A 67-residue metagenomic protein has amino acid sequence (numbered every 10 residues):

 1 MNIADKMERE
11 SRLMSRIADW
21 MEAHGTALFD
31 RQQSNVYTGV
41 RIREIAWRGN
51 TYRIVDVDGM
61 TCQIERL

Functional and structural regions predicted by a protein language model:
M1-D5, E65-L67: Short intrinsically disordered terminal tails
A4-K6, S11-S15: An N-terminal amphipathic alpha-helical segment
E10, R31, L67: Functionally constrained cores in energy, signaling, and assembly domains
S15-C62: Acidic, low-complexity, intrinsically disordered interaction modules
